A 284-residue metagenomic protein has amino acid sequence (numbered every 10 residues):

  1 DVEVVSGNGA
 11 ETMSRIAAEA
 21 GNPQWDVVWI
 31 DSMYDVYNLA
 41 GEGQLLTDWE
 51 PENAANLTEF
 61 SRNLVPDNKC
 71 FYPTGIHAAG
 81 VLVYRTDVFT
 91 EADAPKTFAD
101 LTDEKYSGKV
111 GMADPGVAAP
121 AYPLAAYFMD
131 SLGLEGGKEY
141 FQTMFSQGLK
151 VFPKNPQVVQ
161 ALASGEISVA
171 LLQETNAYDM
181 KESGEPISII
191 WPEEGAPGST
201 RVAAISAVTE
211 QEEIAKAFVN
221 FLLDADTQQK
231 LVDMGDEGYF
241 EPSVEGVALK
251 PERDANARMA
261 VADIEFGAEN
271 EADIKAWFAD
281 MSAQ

Functional and structural regions predicted by a protein language model:
D1-E3: Short alpha-helix C-terminal cap/hinge motif
G7-E11, P23-E166: Extracytoplasmic ligand-binding site segments that recognize negatively charged/polar headgroups
Y34-N38, A163, S168-P186: A ligand-binding cleft/hinge motif common to bilobed small-molecule-binding domains
L46-N56, Y72-P73, A99, V169 (+3 more regions): Short beta-strand->loop
A78, Y140-F145, V151-F152, S183-A207: Periplasmic-binding protein-like
V83-V88, A126-M129, S199-Q211, K230-L231: A bilobed periplasmic-binding-protein/Venus flytrap-type ligand-binding module shared by bacterial periplasmic
P197, S206-A262: Mature extracytoplasmic/periplasmic domains
A248-Q284: Extracellular/periplasmic bilobal clamshell ligand-binding domains
